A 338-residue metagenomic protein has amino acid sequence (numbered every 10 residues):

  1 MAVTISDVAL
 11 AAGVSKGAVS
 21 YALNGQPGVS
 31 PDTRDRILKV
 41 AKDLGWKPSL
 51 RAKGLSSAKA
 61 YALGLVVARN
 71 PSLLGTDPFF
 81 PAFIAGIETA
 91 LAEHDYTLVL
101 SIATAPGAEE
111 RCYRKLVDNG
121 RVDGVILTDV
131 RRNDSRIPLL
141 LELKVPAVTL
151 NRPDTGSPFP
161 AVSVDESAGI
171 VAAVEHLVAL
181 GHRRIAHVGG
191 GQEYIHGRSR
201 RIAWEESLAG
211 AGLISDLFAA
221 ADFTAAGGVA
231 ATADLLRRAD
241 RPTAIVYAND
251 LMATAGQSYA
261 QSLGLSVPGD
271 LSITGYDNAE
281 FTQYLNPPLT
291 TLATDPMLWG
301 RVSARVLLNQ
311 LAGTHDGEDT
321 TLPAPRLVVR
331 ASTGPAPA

Functional and structural regions predicted by a protein language model:
M1-Y61, P337-A338: N-terminal helix-turn-helix DNA-binding module of bacterial transcription factors
A18-S20, A58-L73, H176, R184-G191: Short beta-strand segments enriched in small/hydrophobic residues
W46-C112: Amphipathic helical "hinge" segments at domain boundaries
N70-A82, L100-E109, V162-A172, V188-A233 (+5 more regions): Hinge/beta->alpha junction and helix N-cap segments in small-molecule ligand-binding domains
E109-R121, V229-A239: Short, well-structured alpha-helical segments in soluble
V122-T128, A186-V188, F218, A239-N249 (+1 more regions): Periplasmic-binding protein-like
T128-A172, L251, D277-L289: Flexible loop/hinge segments that line or gate small-molecule binding clefts
A233, R238-A338: Flexible loop/turn connectors
